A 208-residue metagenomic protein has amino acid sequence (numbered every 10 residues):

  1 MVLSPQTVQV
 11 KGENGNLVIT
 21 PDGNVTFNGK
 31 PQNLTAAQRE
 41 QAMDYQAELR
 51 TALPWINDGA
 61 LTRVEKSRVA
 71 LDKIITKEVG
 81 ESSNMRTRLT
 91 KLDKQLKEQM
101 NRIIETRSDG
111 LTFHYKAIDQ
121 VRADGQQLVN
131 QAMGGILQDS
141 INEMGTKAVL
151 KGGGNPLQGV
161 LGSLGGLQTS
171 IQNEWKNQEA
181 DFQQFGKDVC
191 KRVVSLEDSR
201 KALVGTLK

Functional and structural regions predicted by a protein language model:
M1-D93: N-terminal Sec/ER secretory leader and immediately downstream segment of secreted/extracellular precursors
N33-A37, Q41, T106, F113 (+1 more regions): General structural signal for secondary-structure boundaries
T76-A180: Extended amphipathic alpha-helical interaction segments
C190-K208: Short, low-complexity, Pro/Ser/Thr/Gly-rich segments in the mature regions of secreted, periplasmic
